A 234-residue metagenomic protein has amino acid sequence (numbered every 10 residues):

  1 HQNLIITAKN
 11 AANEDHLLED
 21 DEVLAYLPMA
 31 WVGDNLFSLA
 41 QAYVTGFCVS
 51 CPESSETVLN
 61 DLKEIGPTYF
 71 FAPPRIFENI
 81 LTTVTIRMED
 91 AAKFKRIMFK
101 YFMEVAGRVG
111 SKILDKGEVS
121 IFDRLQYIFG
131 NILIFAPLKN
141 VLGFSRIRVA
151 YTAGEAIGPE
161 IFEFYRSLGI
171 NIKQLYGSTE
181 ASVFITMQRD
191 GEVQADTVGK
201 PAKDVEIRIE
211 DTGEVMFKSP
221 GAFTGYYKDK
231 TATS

Functional and structural regions predicted by a protein language model:
H1, S54, R189: Active-site donor-binding loop signature of nucleotide-sugar glycosyltransferases
I5-E22, M29-F135: Conserved AMP-binding/adenylation subdomain of ANL enzymes
E22-A25, M216: Short, well-ordered beta-strand segments
F70, Q126, G130-S234: Conserved AMP-binding/adenylate-forming
